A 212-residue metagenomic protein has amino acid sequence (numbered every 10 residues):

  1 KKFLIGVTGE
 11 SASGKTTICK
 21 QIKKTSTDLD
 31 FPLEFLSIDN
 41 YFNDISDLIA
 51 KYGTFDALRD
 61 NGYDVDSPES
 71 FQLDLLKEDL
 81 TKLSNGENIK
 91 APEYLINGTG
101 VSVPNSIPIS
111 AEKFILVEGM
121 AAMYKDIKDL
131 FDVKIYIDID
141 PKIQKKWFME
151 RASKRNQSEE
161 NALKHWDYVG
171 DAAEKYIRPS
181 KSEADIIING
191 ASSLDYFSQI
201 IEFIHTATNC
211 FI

Functional and structural regions predicted by a protein language model:
L4-G6: Short hydrophobic/aromatic beta-strand immediately N-terminal to the Walker A/P-loop
E10: P-loop (Walker A) phosphate-binding loop of NTP-binding proteins
S13: ATP-binding Walker
T16: Walker A/P-loop
K24-E34: Post-Walker A helix-loop "phosphate-sensing" segment adjacent to the P-loop in P-loop NTPases
E34, N43-I96: Conserved nucleotide-sensing/catalytic segment adjacent to the nucleotide-binding pocket in NTP-handling enzymes
V101-A152: ATP-dependent NMP and nucleoside kinases share a basic, alpha-helical "lid"
A111, E150-K154, D171-I212: NTP-dependent small-molecule kinase module
